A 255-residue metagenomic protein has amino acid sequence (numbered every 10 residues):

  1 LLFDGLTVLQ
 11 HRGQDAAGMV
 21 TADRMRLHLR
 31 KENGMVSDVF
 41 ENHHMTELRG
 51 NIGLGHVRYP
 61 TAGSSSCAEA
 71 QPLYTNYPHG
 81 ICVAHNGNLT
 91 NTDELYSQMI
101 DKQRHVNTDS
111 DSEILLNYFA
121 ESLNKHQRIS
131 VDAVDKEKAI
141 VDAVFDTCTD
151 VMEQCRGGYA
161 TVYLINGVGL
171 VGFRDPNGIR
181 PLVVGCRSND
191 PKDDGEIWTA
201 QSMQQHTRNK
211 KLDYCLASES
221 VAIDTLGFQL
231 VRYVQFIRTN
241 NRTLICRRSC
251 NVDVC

Functional and structural regions predicted by a protein language model:
L1-C255: Conserved short alpha-helical segments that host acidic/polar catalytic motifs at enzyme active sites
